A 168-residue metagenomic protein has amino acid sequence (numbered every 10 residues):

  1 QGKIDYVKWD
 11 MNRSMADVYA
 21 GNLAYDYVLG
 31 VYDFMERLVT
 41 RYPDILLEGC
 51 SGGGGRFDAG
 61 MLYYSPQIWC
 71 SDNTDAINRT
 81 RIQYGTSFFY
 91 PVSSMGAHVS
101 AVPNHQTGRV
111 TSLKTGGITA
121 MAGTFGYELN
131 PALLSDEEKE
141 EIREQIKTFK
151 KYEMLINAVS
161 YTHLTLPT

Functional and structural regions predicted by a protein language model:
Q1-N104: Active-site neighborhood of glycoside hydrolase catalytic domains
D26-R37, T115, E137-E140, E144: Generic recognition of stable, solvent-exposed alpha-helical segments in well-folded globular domains
F89, S94-G96, K114-G126: Short, hydrophobic/amphipathic alpha-helical patches that form generic packing surfaces within helical domains
N104-G117: Structural motif
G117-S160: Catalytic cores of secreted or luminal carbohydrate-active enzymes
T162-T168: Conserved small/polar residues in nucleotide/adenosyl-binding loops
